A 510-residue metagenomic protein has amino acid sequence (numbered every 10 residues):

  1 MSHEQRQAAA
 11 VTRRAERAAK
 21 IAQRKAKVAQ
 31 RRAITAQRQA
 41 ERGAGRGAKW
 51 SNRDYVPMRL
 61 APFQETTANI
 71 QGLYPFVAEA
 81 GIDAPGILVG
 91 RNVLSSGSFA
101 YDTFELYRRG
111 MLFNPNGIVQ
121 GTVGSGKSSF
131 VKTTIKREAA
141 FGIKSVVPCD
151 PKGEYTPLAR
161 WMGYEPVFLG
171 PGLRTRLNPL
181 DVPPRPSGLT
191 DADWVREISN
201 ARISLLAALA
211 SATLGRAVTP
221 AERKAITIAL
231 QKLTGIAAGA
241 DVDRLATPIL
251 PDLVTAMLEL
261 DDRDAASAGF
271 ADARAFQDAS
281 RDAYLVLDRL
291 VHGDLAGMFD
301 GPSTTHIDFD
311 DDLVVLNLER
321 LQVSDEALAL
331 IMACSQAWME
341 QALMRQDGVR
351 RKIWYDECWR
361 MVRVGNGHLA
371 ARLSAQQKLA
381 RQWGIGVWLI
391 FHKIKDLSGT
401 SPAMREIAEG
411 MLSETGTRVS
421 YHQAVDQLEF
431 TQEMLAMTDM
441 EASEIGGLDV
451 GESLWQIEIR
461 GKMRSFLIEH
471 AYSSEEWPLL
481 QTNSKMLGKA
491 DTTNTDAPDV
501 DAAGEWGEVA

Functional and structural regions predicted by a protein language model:
M1-I118, S473, S484-L487, G504-A510: Basic- and hydrophobic-enriched, low-structure N-terminal and domain-boundary segments that flank ATP-binding catalytic
Q71-L94, T156, R160-G163, L180-I385 (+3 more regions): P-loop NTPase motor domains
L88-P171: Glycine-rich phosphate-binding loop of nucleotide-binding enzymes
S98, P166-F168, L313-V315, R418-S420: Conserved beta-strand scaffold positions in the cores of enzyme catalytic domains, especially in NTP/NDP-utilizing
E105, G110-S125, K132-I135, E319-E444: Conserved P-loop NTPase motor cores
R108-R109, G126, G153-P157, R174-R176 (+9 more regions): Flexible loop/turn segments at secondary-structure boundaries
G301, G410, W477-L487, A502: Extended alpha-helical interface modules used as scaffolds for assembling large macromolecular complexes
T438-K485: Conserved P-loop NTPase
